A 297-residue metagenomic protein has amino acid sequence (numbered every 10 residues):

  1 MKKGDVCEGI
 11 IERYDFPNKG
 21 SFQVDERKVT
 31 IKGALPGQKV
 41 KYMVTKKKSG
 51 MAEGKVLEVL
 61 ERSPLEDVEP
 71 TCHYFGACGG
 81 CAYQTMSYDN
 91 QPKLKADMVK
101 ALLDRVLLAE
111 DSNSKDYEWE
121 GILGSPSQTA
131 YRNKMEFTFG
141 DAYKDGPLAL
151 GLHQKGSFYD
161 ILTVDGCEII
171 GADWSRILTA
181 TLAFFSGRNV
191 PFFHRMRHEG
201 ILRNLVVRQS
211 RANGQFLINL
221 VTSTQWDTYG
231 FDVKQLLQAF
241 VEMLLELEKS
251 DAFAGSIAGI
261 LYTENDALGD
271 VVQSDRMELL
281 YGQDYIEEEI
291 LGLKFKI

Functional and structural regions predicted by a protein language model:
M1-I297: Accessory RNA-recognition modules of RNA-modification enzymes
